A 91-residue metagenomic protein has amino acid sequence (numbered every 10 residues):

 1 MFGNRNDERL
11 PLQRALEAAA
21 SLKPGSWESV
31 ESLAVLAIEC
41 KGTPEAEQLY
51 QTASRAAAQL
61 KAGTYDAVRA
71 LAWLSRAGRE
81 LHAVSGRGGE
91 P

Functional and structural regions predicted by a protein language model:
F2, R79-P91: Short, charged, intrinsically disordered terminal tails
G3-R5, I38-K41: Short, charge/polar-rich alpha-helical segments
R5-L12, A46-L49: Helix-turn-helix repeat elements of alpha-solenoid scaffolds
R14-A15, L49-A53, L74: Tetratricopeptide repeat
L16-A20, A34, I38, S54 (+1 more regions): Amphipathic alpha-helical repeat scaffolds
A20-S29, K41-E45, A58-V68, S85: Charged, low-complexity interaction regions
E28-L36, D66-S75: Amphipathic alpha-helical elements of HEAT/ARM-like alpha-solenoid repeat scaffolds that form extended
L36-E39, L74-A77, L81-V84: TPR/TPR-like alpha-solenoid repeats
